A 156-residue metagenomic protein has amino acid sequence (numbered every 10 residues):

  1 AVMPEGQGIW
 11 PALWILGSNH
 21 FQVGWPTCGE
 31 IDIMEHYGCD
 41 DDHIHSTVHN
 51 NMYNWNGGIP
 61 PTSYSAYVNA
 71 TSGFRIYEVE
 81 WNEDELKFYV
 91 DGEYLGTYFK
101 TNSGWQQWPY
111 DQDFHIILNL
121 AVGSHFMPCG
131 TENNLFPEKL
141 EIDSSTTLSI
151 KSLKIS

Functional and structural regions predicted by a protein language model:
A1-S156: GH16 jelly-roll
